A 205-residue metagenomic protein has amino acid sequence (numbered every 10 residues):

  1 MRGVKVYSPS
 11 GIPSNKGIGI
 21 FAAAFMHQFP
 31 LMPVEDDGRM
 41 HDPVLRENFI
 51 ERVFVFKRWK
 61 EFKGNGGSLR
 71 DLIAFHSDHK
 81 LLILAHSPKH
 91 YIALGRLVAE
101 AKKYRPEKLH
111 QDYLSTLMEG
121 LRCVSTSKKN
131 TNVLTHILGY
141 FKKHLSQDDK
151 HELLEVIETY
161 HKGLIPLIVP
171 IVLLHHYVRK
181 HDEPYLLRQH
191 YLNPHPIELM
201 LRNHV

Functional and structural regions predicted by a protein language model:
M1: Short HxH-centered metal-ligating active-site micro-motif
V6, G11, H27-V205: Acidic, Ser/Pro/Thr-rich low-complexity regulatory regions and the short amphipathic helical interaction modules they
P13-H27: Active-site glycine-rich loop that binds ribose-phosphate moieties when present
